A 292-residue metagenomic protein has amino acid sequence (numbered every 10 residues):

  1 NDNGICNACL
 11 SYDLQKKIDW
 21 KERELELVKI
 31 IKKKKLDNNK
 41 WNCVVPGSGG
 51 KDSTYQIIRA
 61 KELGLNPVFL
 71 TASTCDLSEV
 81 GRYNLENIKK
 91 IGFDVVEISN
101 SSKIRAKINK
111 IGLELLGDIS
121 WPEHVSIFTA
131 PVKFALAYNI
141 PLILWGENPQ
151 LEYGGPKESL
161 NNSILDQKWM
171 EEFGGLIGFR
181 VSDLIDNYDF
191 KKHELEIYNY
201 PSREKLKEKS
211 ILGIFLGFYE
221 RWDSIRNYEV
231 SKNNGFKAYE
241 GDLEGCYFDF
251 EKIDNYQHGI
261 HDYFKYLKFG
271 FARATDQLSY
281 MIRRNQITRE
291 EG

Functional and structural regions predicted by a protein language model:
N1-C43, R59-G292: Nucleotide-activated chemistry modules centered on ATP-dependent adenylation/adenylyltransferase
C43-D52: Short, glycine-rich nucleotide/cofactor-binding loops
Y55-Q56: Hydrophobic positions on the alpha1 helix immediately C-terminal to the Walker A/P-loop
